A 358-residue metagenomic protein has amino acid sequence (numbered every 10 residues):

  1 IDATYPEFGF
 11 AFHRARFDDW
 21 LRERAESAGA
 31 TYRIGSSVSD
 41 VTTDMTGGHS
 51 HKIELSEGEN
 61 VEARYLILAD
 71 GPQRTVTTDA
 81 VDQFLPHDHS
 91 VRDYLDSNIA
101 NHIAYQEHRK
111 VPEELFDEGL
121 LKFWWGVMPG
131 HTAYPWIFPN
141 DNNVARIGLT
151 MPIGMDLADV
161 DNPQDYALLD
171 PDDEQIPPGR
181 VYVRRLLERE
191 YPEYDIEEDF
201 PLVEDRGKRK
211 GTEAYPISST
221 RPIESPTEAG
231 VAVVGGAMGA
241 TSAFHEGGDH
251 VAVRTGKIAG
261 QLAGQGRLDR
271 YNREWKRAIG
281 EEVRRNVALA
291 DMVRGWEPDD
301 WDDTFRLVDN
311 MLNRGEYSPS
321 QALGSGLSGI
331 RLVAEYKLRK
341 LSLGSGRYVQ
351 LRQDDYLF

Functional and structural regions predicted by a protein language model:
A3, R146-I147, A240-A243: Short small-residue beta-strand/loop micro-motif enriched in glycine and branched aliphatics
A3-E23, E174-G179: Short beta-strand to alpha-helix junction loop
A11, D161-T255: FAD/FMN-dependent oxidoreductases across multiple families
R16, W20, G71, V251-I258: Short amphipathic alpha-helical face segments that pack within enzyme cores and frequently flank/anchor catalytic
L21, A25-E26, I53-L55, G256-Q265: Alpha-helix C-terminal capping segments
E26-E197: Predominantly flavin-linked oxidoreductase catalytic cores and closely associated redox partners
M238-T241, H245, K257, A263-R267 (+1 more regions): Alpha-helix capping/termination and helix-coil
Q261-F358: C-terminal helical "tail/cap" subdomain of flavin- and related membrane-associated enzymes
